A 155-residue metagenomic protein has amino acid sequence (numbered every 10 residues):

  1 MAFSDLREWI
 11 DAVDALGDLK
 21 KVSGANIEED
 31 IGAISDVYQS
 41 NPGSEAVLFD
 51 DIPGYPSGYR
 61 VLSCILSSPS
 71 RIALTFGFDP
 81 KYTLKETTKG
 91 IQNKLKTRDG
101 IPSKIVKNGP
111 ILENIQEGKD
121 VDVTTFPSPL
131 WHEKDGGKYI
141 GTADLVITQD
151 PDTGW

Functional and structural regions predicted by a protein language model:
M1-W155: Extended, highly charged
